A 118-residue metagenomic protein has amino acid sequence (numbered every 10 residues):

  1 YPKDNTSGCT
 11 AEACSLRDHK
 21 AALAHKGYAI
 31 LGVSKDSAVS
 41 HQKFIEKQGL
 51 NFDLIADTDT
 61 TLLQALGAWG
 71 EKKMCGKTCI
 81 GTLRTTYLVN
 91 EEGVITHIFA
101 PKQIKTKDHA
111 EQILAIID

Functional and structural regions predicted by a protein language model:
Y1-D118: Chalcogenol-based redox active-site neighborhoods
